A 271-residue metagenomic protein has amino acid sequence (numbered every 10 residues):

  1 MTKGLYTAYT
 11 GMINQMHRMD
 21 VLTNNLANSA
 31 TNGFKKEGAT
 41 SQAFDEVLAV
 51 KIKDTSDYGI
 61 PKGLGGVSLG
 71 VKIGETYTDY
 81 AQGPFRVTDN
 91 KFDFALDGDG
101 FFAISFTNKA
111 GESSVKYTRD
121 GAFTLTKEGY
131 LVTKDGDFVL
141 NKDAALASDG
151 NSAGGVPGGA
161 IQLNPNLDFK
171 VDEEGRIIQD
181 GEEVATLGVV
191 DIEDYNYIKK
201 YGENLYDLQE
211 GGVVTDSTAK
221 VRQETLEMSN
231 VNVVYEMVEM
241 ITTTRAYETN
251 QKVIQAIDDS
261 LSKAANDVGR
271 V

Functional and structural regions predicted by a protein language model:
M1-V271: Amphipathic alpha-helical polymerization modules
